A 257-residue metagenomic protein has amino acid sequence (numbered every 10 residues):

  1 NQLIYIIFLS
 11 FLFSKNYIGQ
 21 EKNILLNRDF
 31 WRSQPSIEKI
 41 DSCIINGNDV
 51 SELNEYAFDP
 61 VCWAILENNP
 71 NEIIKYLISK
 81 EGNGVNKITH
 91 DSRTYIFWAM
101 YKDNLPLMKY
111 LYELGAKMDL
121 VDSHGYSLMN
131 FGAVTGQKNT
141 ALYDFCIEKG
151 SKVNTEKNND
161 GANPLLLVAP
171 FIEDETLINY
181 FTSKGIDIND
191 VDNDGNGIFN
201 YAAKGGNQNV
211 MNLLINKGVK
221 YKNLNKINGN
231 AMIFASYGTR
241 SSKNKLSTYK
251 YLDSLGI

Functional and structural regions predicted by a protein language model:
N1-L26: Bacterial Sec-dependent N-terminal signal peptides
E21-W31, E52-I65, N86-W98, V121-A133 (+3 more regions): Ankyrin-repeat boundary/"N-cap" motif
P35, N68-N69, D103, G136-K138 (+3 more regions): Ankyrin-repeat intra-repeat helix-capping/turn positions
K39, E72-I73, P106-L107, K138-L142 (+3 more regions): Conserved ankyrin/ankyrin-like repeat signature
D41-D49, K75-G84, K109-K117, D144-V153 (+3 more regions): Ankyrin repeat domain, specifically the short helix-to-loop turn at the C-terminus of the second helix of each repeat
L107-Y201: Long, acidic/polar, low-complexity amphipathic helices and coiled-coil-like
P170-I257: Acidic, serine/threonine- and glycine-rich low-complexity intrinsically disordered segments that serve as flexible
